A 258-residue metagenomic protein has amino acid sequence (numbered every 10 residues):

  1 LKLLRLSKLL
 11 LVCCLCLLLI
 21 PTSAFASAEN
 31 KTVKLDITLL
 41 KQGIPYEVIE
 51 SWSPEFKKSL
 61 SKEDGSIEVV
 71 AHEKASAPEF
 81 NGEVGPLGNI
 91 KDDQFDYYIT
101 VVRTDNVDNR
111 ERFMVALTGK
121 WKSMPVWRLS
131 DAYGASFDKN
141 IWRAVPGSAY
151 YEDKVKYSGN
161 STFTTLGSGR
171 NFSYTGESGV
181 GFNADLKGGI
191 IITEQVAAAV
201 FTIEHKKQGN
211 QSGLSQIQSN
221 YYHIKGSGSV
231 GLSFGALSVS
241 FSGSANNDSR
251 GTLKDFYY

Functional and structural regions predicted by a protein language model:
L1-K2, G119: Short secondary-structure boundary micro-motifs
K2-A28: Sec-dependent N-terminal signal peptides of Gram-positive bacterial secreted proteins and lipoproteins
K2-R5, P21, D36, P45 (+1 more regions): Serine/threonine-rich low-complexity intrinsically disordered regions
L9-L10, C14-L15, E29, K34 (+1 more regions): Homeobox/homeodomain signature
L11-C14, A26, K57, N81 (+2 more regions): Compositionally biased, low-structure terminal segments
A26-T100: N-terminal propeptides/leader regions of secreted preproproteins that are proteolytically removed before maturation
G82-Y258: Mature secreted bioactive peptide module from preproproteins
